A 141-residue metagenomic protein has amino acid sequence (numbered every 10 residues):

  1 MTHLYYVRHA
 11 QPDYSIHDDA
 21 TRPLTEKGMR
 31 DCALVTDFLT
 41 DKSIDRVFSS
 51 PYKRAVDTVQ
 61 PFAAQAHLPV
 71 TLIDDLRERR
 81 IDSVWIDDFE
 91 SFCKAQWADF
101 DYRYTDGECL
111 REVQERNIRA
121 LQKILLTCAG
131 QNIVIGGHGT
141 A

Functional and structural regions predicted by a protein language model:
M1-T2, G130: A structure-centric signal for secondary-structure junctions around beta-strands
T2-L72, E108: Active-site-proximal alpha-helix that buttresses catalytic centers in soluble enzyme cores
H9, D75, H138: Cofactor-binding loop segments of dinucleotide-utilizing enzymes, especially the Rossmann-like FAD- and NAD(P)+-binding
C32-T36, Q114-L121: Short, amphipathic alpha-helical "lid/cap" segments that border enzyme active or binding sites
D41, W85-D87, G130: A glycine-biased structural micro-motif
S49-S50, E115, G136-G137: Short beta-strand scaffold positions
V56, A64, I118-A141: Active-site-adjacent alpha-helix immediately C-terminal to a catalytic or transition-state-stabilizing loop
A64-R119: Phosphate-handling substructures
